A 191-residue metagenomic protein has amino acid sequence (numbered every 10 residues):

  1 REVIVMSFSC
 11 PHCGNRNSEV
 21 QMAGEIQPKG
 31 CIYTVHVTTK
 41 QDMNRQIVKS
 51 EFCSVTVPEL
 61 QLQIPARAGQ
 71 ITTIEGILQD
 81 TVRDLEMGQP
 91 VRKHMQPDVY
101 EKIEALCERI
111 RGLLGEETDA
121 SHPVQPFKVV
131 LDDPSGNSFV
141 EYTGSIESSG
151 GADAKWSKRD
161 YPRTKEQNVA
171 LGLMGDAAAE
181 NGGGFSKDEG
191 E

Functional and structural regions predicted by a protein language model:
R1-I4: Short, flexible, mixed-charge glycine/proline-rich loop motifs that serve as phosphate/nucleic-acid-contacting
M6-N15, A23-E191: Long C-terminal interaction/binding lobes of large macromolecular proteins
S18: Short functional micro-motifs and their immediate structural scaffolds
